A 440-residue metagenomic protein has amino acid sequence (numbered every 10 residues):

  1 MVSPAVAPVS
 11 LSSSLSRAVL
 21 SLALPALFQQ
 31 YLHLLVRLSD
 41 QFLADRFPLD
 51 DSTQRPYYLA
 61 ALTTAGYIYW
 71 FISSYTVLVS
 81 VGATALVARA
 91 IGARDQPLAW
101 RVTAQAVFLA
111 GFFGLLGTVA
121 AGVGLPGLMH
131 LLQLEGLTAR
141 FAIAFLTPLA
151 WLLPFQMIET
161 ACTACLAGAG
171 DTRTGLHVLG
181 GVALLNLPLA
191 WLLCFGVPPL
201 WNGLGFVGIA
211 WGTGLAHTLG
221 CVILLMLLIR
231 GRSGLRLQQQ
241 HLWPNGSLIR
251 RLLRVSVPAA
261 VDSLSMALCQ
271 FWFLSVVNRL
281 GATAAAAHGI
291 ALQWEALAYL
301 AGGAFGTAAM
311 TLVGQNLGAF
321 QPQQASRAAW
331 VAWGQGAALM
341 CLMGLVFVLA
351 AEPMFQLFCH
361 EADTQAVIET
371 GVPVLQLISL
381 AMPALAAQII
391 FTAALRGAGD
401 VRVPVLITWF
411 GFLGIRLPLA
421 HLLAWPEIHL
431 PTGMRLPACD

Functional and structural regions predicted by a protein language model:
M1-A26, V87-P154, L185-P188, G196-V257 (+2 more regions): Short alpha-helical transmembrane segments in multi-pass integral membrane proteins
L27-A85, L149-Q156, R250-A319, G336-G344 (+1 more regions): Transmembrane helix-bundle signature of multi-pass secondary active exporters and lipid flippases
L38-F42, V119, G127, A161-C165 (+7 more regions): Alpha-helical transmembrane segments of multipass membrane proteins
A44-D45, A88, M129, A167 (+8 more regions): Helix-capping/transition residues at the boundaries of transmembrane alpha-helices and the short helical linkers
L59-V119, E159-G175, A287-A351, L385-I407: Small-residue-rich hydrophobic transmembrane alpha-helices
V77-S80, L149-A167, G175-A183, I209-L225 (+4 more regions): Short runs within selected transmembrane alpha-helices of multi-pass transporters and secretion channels
E135, D171-T172, G281, T364 (+1 more regions): Short loop-to-helix capping motifs
L185-L187, L413-P418: Aromatic-anchored segments of alpha-helical transmembrane domains
